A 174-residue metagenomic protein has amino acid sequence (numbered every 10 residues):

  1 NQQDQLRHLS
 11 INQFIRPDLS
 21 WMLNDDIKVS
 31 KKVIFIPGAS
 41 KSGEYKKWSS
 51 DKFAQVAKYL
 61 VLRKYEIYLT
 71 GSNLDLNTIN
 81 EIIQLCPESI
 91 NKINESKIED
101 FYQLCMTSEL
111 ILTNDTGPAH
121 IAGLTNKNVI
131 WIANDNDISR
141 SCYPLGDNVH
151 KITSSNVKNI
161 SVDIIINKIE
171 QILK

Functional and structural regions predicted by a protein language model:
N1-K174: Catalytic machinery of carbohydrate-active enzymes, primarily nucleotide-sugar-dependent glycosyltransferases
